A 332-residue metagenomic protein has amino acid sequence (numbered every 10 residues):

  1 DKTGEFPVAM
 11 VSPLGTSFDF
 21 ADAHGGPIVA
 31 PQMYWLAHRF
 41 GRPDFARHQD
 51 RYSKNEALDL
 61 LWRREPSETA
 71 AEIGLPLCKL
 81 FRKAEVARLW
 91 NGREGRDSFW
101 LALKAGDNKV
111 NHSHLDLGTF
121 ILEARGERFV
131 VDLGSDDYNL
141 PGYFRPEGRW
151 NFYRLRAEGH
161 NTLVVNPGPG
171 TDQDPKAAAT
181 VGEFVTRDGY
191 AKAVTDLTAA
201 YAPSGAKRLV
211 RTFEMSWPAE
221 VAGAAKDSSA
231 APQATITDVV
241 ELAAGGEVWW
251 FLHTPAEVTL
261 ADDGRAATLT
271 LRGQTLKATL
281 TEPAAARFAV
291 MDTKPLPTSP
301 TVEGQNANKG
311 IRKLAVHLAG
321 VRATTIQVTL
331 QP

Functional and structural regions predicted by a protein language model:
D1-F129, T186-D188, V302-E303, L314 (+1 more regions): Carbohydrate-active enzyme catalytic cores, enriched for enzymes that act on polyanionic acidic polysaccharides
D22-H24, Q32, A46-Q49, P141-P332: CBM-like, beta-strand-rich accessory domains located in the C-terminal region of large, secreted polysaccharide-active
E72-H160, V164-P167, D263-K277, Q327-P332: Beta-strand-rich N-terminal accessory domains
